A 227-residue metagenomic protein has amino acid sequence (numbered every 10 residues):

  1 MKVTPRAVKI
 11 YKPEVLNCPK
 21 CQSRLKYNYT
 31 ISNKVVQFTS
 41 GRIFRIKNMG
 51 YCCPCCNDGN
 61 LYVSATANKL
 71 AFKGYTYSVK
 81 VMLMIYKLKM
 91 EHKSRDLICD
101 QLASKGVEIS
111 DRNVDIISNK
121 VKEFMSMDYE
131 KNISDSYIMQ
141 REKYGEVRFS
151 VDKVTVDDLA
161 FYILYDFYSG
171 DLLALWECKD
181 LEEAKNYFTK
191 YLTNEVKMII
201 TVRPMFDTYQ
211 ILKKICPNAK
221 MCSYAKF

Functional and structural regions predicted by a protein language model:
M1-V8: Short, intrinsically disordered terminal segments enriched in charged and Pro/Gly residues
I10-N17, I46-G50: Short metal-coordination and nucleic-acid-contact micro-motifs, chiefly zinc-binding Cys/His arrays
C18-C21, C53-C56, C222: Disulfide-bonded cysteines in secreted/extracellular proteins and peptides
L25-L88: Basic, short loop/linker segments at the boundary and entry of helix-turn-helix/winged-helix-like folds
Y77-M84, C99, A103, L173: Glycine- and acidic
M90-L102: Short, charged amphipathic recognition helices of the HTH superfamily and cognate SANT/SANTA-like modules
V107-K214: RNase H-like nuclease fold core
C216-F227: Inter-helix linker motif
